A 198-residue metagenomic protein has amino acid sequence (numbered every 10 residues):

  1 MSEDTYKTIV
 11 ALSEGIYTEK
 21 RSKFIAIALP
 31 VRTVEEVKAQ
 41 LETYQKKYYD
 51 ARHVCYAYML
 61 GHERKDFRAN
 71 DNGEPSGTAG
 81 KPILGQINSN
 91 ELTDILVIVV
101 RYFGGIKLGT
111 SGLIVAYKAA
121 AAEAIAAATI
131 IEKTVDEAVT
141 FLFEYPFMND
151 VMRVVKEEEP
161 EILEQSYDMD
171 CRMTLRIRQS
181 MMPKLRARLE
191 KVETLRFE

Functional and structural regions predicted by a protein language model:
M1-G77, E164, K191: C-terminal regulatory domains involved in ligand/effector binding and gene-expression control
V37-Q40, Y117, D150-V154, L185-R188: Hydrophobic side chains in well-ordered alpha-helices
Q45, I87-N88, K118, A122-T129 (+3 more regions): Signal for well-folded cores of large energy- and translation-related assemblies
A79-A127: Active-site beta-strand/loop microenvironment that shapes enzyme catalytic pockets
I130-Y145, M173-L175: Short glycine-/aliphatic-rich beta-strand segments at the starts of folded cytosolic domains
L142-E159: Short amphipathic alpha-helix segments
E161-Y167, K191-E198: Conserved short beta-strand edge segments in small beta-sheet-based binding/regulatory domains
L175, M181-K184: Terminal, non-globular segments
